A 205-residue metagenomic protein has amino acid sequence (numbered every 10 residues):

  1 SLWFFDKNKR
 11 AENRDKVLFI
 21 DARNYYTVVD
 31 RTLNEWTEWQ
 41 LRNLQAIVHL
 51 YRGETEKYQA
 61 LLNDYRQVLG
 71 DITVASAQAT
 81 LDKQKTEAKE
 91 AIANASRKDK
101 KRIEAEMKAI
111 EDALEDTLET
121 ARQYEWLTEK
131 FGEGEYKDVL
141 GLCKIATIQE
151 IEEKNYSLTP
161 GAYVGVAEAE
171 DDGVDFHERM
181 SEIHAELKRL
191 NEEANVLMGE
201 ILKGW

Functional and structural regions predicted by a protein language model:
S1-G204: A conserved structural/catalytic subdomain of Rossmann-like adenosyl-cofactor enzymes
